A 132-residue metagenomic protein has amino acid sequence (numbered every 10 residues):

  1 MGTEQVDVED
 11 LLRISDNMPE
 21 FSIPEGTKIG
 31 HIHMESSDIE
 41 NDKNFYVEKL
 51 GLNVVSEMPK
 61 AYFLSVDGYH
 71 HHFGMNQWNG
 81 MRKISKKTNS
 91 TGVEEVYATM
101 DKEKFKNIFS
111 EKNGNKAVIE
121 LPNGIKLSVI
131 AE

Functional and structural regions predicted by a protein language model:
M1-E25, H70, F109-E132: Vicinal oxygen chelate
D10-I14, D42-K43, V54, G74-W78: A short linear-motif detector with a strong N-terminal bias
L12-F21, F73-N76, E95-F105: Noncatalytic linker/hinge segments flanking ATPase motor cores
N17-S65: Surface-exposed interaction/gating patches
G26-I29, R82, V93: A broad structural signal for short, well-ordered beta-strand segments within beta-sheet-rich domains
S36-E40, W78, S90-E132: Vicinal oxygen chelate
N53-T91, I119-P122, K126-E132: Conserved short beta-strand elements that form part of the metal-binding/catalytic scaffold of enzyme active sites
